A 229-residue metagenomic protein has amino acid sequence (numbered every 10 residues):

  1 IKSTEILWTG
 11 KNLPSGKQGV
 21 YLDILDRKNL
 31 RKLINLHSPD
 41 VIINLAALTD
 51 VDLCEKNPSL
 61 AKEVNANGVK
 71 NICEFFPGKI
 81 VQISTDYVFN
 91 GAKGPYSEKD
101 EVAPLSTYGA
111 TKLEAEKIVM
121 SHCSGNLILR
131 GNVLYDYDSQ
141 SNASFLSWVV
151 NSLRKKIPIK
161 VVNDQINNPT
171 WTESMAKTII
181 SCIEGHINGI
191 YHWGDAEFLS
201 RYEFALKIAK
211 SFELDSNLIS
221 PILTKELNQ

Functional and structural regions predicted by a protein language model:
S3-S15: Conserved glycine-rich Rossmann-like NAD(P)H-binding loop of the short-chain dehydrogenase/reductase
T9, I42-A46, I80-T85, N90 (+1 more regions): SDR active-site strand-loop-helix element
L13-K28: Rossmann-fold cofactor-recognition segment
I24-V64: NAD(P)H-binding glycine-rich loop region in Rossmannoid oxidoreductase-like domains and their noncatalytic homologs
L53-V81, E116-I118: NAD(P)-cofactor binding segment of oxidoreductase domains
E63, N67-G68, V88-L129, V133-Y135: Catalytic helix-loop patch of NAD(P)-dependent Rossmann-fold dehydrogenases
K117-N167, E173-S174, I180-S181: NAD(P)-dependent short-chain dehydrogenase/reductase
T178, G185-Q229: Mid/C-terminal beta-alpha module of Rossmann-like enzyme folds, strongest in SDR-family dehydrogenases/epimerases
